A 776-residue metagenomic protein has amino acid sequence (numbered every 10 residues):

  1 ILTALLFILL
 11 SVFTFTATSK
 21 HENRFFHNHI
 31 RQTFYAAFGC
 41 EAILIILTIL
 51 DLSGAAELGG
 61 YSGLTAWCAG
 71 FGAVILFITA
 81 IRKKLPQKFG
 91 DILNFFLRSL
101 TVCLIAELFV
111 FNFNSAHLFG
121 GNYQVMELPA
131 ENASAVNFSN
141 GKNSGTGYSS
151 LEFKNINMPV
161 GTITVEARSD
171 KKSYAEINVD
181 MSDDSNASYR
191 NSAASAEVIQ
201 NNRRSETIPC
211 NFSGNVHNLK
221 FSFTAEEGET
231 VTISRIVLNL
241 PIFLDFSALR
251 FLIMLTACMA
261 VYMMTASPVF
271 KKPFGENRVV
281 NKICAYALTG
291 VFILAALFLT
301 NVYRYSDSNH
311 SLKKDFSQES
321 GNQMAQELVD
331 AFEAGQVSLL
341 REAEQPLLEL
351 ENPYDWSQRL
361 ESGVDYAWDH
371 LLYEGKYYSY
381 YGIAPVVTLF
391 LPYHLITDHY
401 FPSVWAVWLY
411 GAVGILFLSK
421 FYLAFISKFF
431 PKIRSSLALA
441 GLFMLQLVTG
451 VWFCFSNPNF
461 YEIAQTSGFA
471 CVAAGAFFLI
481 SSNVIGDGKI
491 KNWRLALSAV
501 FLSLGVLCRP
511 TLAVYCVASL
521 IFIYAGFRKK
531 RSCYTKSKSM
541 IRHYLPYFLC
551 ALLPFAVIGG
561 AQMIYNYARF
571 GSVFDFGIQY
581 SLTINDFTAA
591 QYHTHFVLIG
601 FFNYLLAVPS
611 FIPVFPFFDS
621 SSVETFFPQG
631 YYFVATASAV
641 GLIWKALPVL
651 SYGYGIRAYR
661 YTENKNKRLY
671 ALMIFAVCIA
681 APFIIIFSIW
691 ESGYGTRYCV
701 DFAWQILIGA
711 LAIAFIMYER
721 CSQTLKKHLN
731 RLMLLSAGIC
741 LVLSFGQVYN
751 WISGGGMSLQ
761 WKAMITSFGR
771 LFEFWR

Functional and structural regions predicted by a protein language model:
L2-F38, T65-N114, F251-G321, A438 (+2 more regions): Start-transfer (signal-anchor) and selected internal transmembrane alpha helices of multi-pass inner/ER membrane
L6-A17, F627-R668, F715: Hydrophobic, aromatic-rich transmembrane alpha-helices and their immediate juxtamembrane boundary segments
T300-R304, P546-Y654, L743-W751: Membrane-lumen/periplasm interface segments of specific transmembrane helices in polyprenyl phosphate-linked
A334-Y381, Y422, L445-S456, N585-F587 (+2 more regions): Interfacial juxtamembrane loops and adjacent helix segments that form the catalytic/substrate-binding surfaces
H399-P431, A474-F478: Transmembrane-helix motifs of polytopic, lipid-linked glycan transferases
S467-D487, L497, L502, C516-S519 (+1 more regions): Specific aromatic-rich, kink-prone transmembrane helix
A473, R494-R509, C516, L549 (+1 more regions): Membrane-interface alpha helices of multi-pass inner-membrane proteins
Y515-A556: Perimembrane helix-loop-helix junctions
